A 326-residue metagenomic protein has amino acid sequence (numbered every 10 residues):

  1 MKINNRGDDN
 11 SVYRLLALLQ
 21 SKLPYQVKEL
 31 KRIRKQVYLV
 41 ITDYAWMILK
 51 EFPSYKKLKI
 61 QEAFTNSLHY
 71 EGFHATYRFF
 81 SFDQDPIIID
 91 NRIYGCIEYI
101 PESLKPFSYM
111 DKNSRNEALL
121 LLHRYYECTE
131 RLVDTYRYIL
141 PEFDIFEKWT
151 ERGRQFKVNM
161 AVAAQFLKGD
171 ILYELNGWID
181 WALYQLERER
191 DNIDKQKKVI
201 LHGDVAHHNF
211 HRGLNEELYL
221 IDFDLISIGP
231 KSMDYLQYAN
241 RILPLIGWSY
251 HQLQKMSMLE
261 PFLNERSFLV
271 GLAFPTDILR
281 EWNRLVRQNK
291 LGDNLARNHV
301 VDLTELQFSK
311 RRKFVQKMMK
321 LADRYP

Functional and structural regions predicted by a protein language model:
M1-P24, D293-P326: Regulatory N- and C-terminal appendages and interdomain linkers associated with kinase/kinase-like NTP transferase
G7-D43, Y55: ATP-binding glycine-rich phosphate-binding loop
R34-T42, L183-M233: Active-site acidic catalytic loop and adjacent metal/ATP-binding pocket of ATP-dependent phosphoryl transfer enzymes
T42-V133: ATP-binding pocket architecture of kinase catalytic cores
Y94-S108, R131, G153-V162, P275 (+1 more regions): A glycine-centered beta->alpha junction motif in the catalytic cores of kinase/phosphotransferase enzymes
K112-D170: A cross-family kinase active-site recognition segment
R154-H202, R311-Y325: An alpha-helical support segment within catalytic cores of ATP-dependent transferases
S232-K290, N298-K310: Active-site activation/catalytic loop segments of kinase-like enzymes and analogous catalytic loops in related
